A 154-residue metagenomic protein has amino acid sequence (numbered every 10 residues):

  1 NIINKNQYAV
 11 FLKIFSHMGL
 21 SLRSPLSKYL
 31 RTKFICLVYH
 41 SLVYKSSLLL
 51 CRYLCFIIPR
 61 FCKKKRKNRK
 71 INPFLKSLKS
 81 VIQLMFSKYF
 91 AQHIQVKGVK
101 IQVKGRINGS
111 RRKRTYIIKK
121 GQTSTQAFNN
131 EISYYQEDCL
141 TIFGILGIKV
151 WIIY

Functional and structural regions predicted by a protein language model:
N1-Y154: Ribosome-associated RNA-binding proteins
